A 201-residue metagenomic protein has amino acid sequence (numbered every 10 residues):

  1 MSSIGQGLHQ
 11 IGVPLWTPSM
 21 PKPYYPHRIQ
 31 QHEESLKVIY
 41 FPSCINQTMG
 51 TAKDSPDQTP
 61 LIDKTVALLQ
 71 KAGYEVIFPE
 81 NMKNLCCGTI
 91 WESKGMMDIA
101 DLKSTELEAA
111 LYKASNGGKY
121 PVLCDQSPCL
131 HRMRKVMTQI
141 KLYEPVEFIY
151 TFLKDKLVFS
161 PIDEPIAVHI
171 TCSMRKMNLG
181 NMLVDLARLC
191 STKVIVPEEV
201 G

Functional and structural regions predicted by a protein language model:
M1-G201: Iron-sulfur cluster-binding electron-transfer modules in prokaryotic oxidoreductases
